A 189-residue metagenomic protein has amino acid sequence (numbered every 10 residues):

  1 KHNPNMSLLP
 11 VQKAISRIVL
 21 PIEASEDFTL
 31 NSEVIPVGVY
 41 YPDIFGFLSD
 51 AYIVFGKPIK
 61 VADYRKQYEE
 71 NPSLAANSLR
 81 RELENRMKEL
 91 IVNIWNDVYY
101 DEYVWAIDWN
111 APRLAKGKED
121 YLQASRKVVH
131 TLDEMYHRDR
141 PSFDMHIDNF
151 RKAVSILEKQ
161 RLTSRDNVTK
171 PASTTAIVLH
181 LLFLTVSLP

Functional and structural regions predicted by a protein language model:
N3-L9, A24-P189: Membrane-interfacial terminal anchoring regions of lipid-handling membrane enzymes
P10-R17: Charged helix-capping and loop-helix junction motifs
I18-I22: Hydrophobic/aromatic ligand-binding patch that stacks against planar heteroaromatic rings of cofactors or nucleotides
